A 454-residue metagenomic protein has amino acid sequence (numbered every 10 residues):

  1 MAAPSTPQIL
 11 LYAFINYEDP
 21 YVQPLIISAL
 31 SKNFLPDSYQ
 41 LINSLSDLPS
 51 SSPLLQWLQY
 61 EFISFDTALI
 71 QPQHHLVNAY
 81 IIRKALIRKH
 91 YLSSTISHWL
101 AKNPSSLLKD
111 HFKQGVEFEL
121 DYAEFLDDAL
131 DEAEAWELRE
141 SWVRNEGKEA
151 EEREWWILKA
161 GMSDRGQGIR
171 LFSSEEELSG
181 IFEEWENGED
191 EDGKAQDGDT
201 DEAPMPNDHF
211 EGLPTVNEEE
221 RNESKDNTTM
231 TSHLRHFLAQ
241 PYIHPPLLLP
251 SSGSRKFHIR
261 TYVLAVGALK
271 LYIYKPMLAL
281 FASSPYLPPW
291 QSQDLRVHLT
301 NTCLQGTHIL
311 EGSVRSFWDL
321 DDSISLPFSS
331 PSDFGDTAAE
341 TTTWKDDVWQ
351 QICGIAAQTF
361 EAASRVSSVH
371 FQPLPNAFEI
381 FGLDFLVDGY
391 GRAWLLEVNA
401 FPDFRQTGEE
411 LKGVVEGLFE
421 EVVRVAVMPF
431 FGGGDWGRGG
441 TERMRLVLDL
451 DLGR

Functional and structural regions predicted by a protein language model:
P4-S5, N16-R165, L171-E184: Conserved N-proximal alpha/beta basic substrate-recognition cap immediately N-terminal to, or forming the N-lobe
S5-P7, I42-L54, L108-E119, H370-E379 (+2 more regions): Short amphipathic alpha-helical segments embedded in low-complexity Lys/Glu-rich regions
D19-I27, A85-S93, K109-F112, E175 (+6 more regions): Generic preference for well-ordered alpha-helical elements
L48, R260-Y262, G382-L386: Short acidic loop-to-beta-strand element that houses the catalytic metal-binding Asp/Glu of nuclease active sites
K113, Q167, F257-I259, F381-L383 (+1 more regions): Change "...and in nucleic-acid phosphodiester-cleaving endonucleases..." to "...and in nucleic-acid processing enzymes
E124, N145, A150-R153, G161-F378 (+4 more regions): Catalytic core of tubulin tyrosine ligase-like
K159, L383-V387, R392-A400: A short beta-strand motif that forms the metal-chelation/ATP-contact edge of phosphoryl-transfer active sites
N399-T407: Glycine-rich phosphate/pyrophosphate-binding beta-alpha loops
